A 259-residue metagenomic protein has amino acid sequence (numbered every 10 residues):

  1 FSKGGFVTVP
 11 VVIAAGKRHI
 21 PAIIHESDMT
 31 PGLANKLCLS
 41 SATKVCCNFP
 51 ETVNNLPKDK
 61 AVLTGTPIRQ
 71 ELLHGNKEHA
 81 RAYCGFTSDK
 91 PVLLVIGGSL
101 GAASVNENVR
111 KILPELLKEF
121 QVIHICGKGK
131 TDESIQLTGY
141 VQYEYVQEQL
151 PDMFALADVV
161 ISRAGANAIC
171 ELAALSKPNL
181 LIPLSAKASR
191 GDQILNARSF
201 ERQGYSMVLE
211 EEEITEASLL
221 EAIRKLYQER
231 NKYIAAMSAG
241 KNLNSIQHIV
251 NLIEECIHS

Functional and structural regions predicted by a protein language model:
F1-R18: An aromatic- and histidine-rich active-site surface loop
S2-K3, L150-R190: A donor-sugar binding/catalytic signature common to diverse glycosyltransferases and related nucleotide-sugar
A15-E78, F86: Active-site-proximal region of nucleotide-activated glycan assembly enzymes, centered on histidine/acidic-rich loops
K36-L39, E51-D59, K130-G139, L172 (+1 more regions): Short loop/helix-cap segments at secondary-structure boundaries that form the rim of catalytic
N55, E171-A174, R190-Q203: Short acidic/histidine- and often glycine-rich active-site loop of Leloir-type glycosyltransferases that engages
K77-H79, F86-S162, I194-R198, R202 (+1 more regions): Donor-nucleotide binding loops and adjacent catalytic segments primarily of GT-B fold Leloir glycosyltransferases
K225-Q228, N242-S259: C-terminal alpha-helical cap of glycosyltransferases
N231-L243: A short, well-ordered alpha-helix in the C-terminal region of glycosyltransferases
